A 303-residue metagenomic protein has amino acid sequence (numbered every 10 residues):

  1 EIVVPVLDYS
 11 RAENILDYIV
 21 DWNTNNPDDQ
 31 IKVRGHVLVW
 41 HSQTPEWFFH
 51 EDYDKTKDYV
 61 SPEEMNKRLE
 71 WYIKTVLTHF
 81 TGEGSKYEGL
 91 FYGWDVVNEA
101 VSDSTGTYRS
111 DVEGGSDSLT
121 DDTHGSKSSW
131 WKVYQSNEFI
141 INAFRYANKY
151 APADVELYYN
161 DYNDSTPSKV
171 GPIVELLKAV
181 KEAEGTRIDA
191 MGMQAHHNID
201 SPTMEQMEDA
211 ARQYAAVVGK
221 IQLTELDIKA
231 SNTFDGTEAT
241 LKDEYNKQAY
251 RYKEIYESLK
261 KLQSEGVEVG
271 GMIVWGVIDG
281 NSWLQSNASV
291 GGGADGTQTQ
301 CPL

Functional and structural regions predicted by a protein language model:
E1-Y158, Y162-D164, G219, I228-T233: Substrate-binding cleft and catalytic face of glycoside hydrolase catalytic domains, especially the flexible beta-alpha
I2-V3, H79, D95, E99-S136 (+3 more regions): Aromatic-rich peripheral "rim/lid" segments of glycoside hydrolase catalytic domains that contact and position glycan
R11-N14, V76, Y134-Y146, N163-K181 (+2 more regions): Alpha-helical scaffolding within the catalytic cores of extracellular/periplasmic polymer-degrading hydrolases
V20, K181-E184, K260: Non-catalytic positions within long, well-ordered alpha-helices that form the structural scaffold/packing of enzyme
R34-L38, E175, A195-H196, W275-V277: Aromatic/pi-system hotspot detector in well-structured domains
E46-N66, P167-K181, Y256, S286-P302: Short, electropositive alpha-helical surface patch
G82-E88, E182-G185, G266: Alpha-helix termination/capping residues and helix-transition junctions
Y92, N98, Y146-Y162, I173-P202 (+1 more regions): Aromatic- and acid-rich polysaccharide-binding/catalytic face of secreted or lumenal carbohydrate-active enzymes
